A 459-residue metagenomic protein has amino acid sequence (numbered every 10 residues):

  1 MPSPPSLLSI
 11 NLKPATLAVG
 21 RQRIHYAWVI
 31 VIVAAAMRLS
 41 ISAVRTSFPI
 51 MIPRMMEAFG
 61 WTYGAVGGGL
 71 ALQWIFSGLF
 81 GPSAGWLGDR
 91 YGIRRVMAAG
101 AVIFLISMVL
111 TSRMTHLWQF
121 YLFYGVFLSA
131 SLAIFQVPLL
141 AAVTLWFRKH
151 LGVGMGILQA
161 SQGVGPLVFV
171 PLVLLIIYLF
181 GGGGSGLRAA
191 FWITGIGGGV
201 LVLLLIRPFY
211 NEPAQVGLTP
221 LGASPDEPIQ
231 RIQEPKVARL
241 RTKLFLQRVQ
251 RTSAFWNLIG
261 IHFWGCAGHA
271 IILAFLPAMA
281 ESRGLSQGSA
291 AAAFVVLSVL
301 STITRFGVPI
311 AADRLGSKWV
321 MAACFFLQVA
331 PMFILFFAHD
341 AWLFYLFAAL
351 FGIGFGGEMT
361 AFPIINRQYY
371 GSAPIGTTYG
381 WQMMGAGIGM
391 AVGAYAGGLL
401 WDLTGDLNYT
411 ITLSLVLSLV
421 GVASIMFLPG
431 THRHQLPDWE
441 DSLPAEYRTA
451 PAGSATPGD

Functional and structural regions predicted by a protein language model:
L39, S107, Q119-I134, F263 (+1 more regions): Hydrophobic core of transmembrane alpha-helices in multi-pass small-molecule transporters, especially MFS/SLC-type
T46, W74-P82, L167, S298-F306 (+1 more regions): Residue-level signature of mid-helix packing/kink "hotspots" within the transmembrane helices of 12-pass Major
F48-I52, Q247-V308: Extracytoplasmic gate region of multi-pass secondary transporters
M55-M56, L87-G88, L172-G182, A280-E281 (+2 more regions): Interfacial helix-cap and linker-helix signal at transmembrane-aqueous boundaries of multi-pass secondary transporters
L79-L117, A312, K318: Conserved MFS/SLC helix-loop-helix module at the cytosolic interface between two early adjacent transmembrane helices
A133-F147, G357-Y370: Intracellular juxtamembrane helix-capping segments at the cytosolic ends of symmetry-related transmembrane helices
S161-V216: Helix-loop-helix hairpin linking two adjacent transmembrane segments in secondary transporters
G268, S289, V295-I365: C-terminal transmembrane helical hairpin of 12-TM major facilitator-type secondary transporters
